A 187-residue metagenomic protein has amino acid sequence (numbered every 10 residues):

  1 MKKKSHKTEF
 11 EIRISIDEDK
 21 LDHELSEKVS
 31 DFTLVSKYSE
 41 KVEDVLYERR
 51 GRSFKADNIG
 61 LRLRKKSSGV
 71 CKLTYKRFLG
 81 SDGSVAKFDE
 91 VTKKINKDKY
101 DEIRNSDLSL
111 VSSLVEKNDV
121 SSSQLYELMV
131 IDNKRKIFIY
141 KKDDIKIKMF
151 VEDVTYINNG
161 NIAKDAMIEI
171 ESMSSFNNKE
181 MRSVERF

Functional and structural regions predicted by a protein language model:
M1-F187: Phosphate-end processing signature that detects enzymes handling 5′-triphosphorylated RNA and polyphosphate
